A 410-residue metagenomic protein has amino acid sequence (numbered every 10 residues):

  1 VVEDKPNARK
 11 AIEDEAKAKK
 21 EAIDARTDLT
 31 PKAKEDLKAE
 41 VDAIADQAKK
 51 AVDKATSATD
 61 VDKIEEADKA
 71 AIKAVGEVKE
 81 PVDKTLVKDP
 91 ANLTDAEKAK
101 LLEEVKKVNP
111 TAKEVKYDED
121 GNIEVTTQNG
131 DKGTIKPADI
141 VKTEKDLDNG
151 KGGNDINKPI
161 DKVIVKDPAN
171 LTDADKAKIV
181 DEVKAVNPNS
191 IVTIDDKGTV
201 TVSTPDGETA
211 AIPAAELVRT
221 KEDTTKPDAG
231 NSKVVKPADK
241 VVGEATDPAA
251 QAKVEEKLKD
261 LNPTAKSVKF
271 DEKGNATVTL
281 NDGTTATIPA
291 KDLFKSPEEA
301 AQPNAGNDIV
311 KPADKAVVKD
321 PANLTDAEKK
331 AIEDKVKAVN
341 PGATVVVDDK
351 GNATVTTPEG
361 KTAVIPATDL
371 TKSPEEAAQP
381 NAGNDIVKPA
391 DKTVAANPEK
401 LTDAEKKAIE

Functional and structural regions predicted by a protein language model:
V1-E410: Intrinsically disordered, low-complexity segments of exported/surface proteins
